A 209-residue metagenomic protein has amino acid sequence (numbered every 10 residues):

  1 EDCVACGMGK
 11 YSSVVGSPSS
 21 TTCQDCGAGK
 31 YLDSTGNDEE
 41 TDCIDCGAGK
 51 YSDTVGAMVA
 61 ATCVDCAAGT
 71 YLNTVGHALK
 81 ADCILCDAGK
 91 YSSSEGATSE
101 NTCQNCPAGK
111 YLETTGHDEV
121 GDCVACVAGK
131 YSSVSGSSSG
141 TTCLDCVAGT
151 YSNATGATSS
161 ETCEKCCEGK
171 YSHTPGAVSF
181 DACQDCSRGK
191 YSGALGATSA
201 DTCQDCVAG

Functional and structural regions predicted by a protein language model:
E1-G209: Disulfide-rich, cysteine-dense extracellular ectodomains and adjacent flexible linkers of secreted and cell-surface
